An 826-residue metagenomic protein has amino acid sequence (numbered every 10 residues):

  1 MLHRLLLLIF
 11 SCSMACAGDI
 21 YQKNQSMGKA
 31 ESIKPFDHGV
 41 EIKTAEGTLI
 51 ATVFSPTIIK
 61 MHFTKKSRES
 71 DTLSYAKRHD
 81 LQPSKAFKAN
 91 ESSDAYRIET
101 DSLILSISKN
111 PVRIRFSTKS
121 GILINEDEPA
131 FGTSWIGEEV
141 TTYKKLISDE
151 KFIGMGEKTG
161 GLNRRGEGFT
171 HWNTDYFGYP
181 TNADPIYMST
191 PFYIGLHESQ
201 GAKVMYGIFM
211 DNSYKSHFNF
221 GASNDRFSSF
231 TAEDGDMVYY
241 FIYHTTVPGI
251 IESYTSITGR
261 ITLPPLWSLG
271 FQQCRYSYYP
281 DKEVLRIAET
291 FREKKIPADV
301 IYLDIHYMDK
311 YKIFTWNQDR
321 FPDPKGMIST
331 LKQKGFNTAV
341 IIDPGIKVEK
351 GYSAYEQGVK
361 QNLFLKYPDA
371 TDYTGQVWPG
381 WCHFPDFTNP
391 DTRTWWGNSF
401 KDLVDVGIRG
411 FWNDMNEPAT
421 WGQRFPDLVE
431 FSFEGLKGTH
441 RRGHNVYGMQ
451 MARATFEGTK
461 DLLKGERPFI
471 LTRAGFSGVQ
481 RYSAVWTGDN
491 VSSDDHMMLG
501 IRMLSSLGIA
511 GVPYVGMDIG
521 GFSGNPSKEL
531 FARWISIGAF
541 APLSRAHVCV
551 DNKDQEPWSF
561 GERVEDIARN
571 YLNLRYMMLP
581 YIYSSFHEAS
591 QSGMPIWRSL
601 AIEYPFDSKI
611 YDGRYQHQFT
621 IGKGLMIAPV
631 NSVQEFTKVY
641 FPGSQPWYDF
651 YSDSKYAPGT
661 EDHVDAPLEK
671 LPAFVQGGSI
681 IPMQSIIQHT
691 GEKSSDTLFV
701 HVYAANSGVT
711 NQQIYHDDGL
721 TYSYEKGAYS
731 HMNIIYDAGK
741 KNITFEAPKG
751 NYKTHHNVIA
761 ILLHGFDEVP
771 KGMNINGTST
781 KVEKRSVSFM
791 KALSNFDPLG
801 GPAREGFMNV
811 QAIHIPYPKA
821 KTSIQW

Functional and structural regions predicted by a protein language model:
M1-K23: Bacterial Sec-dependent N-terminal signal peptides
M1-L7, V40, A45-T48, G407 (+3 more regions): Generic structural signal for short, solvent-exposed loop/turn connectors between secondary structure elements
L6-L7, E91, V359, L507 (+3 more regions): Hydrophobic alpha-helical segments and their boundary regions
C16-T258, P264-W267, C274-Y276, D281-E283 (+11 more regions): N-terminal accessory segment at the very beginning of proteins
G18-N24, I122-K670, V675-Q676: Catalytic-domain carbohydrate-binding cleft regions of carbohydrate-active enzymes
S794-L799, E805: Flexible coil/linker segments and helix-coil junctions enriched in charged and small residues
